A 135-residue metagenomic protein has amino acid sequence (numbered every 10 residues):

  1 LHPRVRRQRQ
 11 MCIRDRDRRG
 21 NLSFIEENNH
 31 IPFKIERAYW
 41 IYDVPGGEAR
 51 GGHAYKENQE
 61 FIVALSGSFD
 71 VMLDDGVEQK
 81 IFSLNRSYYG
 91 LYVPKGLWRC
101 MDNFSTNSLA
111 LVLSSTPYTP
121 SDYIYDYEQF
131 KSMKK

Functional and structural regions predicted by a protein language model:
L1-I13: Single conserved hydrophobic/aromatic residue that forms the stacking wall/gate of nucleotide- or nucleobase-binding
R19-R50: A short glycine-rich, His/Asp/Glu-containing loop-to-beta-strand
L22, V71-M72, L91-V93, R99-F104 (+1 more regions): Short beta-strand His + acidic residue motifs that chelate non-heme Fe in jelly-roll/DSBH and cupin folds
A49-Y55, L73, I81-S83, M101-N103: Short histidine-centered beta-strand/loop micro-motifs that create catalytic or ligand/metal-coordination sites
E57, S87, L97, T106: A generic "binding-loop/recognition-motif" signal
E57-D70: Glycine- and acidic-residue-biased ligand/ion/polar-headgroup-sensing regions
G76-K95: Short acidic-glycine-tyrosine-enriched beta hairpin
C100-K135: Double-stranded beta-helix
